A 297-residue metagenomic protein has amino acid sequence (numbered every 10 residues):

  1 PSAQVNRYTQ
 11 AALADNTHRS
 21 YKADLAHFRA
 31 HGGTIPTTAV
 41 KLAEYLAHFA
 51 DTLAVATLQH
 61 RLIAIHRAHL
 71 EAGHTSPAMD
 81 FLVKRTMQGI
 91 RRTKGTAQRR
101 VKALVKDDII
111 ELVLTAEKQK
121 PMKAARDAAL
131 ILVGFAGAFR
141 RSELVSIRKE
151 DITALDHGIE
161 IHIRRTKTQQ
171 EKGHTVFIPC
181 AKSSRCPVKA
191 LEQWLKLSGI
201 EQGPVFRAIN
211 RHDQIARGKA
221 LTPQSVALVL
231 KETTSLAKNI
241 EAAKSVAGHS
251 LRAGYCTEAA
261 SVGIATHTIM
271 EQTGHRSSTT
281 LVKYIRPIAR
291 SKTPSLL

Functional and structural regions predicted by a protein language model:
P1-L297: Extended, non-catalytic subsegments within catalytic or DNA/protein-binding/adaptor domains
